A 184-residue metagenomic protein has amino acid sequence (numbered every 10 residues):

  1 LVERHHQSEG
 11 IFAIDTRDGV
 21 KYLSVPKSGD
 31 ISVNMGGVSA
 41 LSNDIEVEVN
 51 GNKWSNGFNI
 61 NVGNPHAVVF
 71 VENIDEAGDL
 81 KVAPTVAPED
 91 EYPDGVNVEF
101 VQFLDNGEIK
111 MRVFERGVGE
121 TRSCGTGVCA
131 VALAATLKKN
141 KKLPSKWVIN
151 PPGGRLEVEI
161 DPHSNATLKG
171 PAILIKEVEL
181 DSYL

Functional and structural regions predicted by a protein language model:
L1-S123, A130-L184: Active-site proximal loop and beta-alpha junction motif in alpha/beta enzyme cores
